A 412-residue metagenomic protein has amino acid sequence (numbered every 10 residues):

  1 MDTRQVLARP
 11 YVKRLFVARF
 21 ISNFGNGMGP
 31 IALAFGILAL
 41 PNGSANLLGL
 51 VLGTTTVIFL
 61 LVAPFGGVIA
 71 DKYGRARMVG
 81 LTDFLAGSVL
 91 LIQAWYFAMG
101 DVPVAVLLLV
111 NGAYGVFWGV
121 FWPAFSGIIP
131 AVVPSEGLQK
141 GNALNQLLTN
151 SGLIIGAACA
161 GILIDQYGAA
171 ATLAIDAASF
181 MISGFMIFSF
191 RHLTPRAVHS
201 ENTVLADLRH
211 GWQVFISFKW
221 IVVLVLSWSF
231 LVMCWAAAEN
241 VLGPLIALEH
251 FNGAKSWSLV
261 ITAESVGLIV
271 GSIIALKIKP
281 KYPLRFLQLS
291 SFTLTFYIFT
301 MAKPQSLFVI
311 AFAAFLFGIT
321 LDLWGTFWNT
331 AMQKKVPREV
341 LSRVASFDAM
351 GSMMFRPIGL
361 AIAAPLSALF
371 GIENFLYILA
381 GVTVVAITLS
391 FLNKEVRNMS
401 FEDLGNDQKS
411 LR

Functional and structural regions predicted by a protein language model:
M1-K13, H192-L226, S410-L411: Juxtamembrane intracellular "pre-TM" segments in multi-pass secondary transporters
K13-P30, L52-A70, G74-V89, V106-I164 (+5 more regions): Substrate-agnostic recognition of the 12-TM MFS/MFS-like secondary transporter fold
F20, I31-A32, G36, Y167-A174 (+3 more regions): A single, central transmembrane helix in multi-pass transporters
I31-P41, A94-A98, I155-I175, E249-H250 (+1 more regions): Transmembrane alpha-helix termini and helix-breaking/packing motifs in multi-pass membrane transporters
A32-F59: Extracellular/periplasmic helix-loop-helix junction of adjacent transmembrane segments in MFS-like secondary
S44-L52, L107, G253-I261: Juxtamembrane helix-start elements in MFS-like secondary transporters
L61, K72, A76-M78, T82 (+4 more regions): C-terminal transmembrane bundle of multi-pass solute transporters/carriers
G127, A131, L173-N202, F391-G405: Helix-loop junctions on the cytosolic side of multi-pass membrane transporters, especially the intracellular loop
